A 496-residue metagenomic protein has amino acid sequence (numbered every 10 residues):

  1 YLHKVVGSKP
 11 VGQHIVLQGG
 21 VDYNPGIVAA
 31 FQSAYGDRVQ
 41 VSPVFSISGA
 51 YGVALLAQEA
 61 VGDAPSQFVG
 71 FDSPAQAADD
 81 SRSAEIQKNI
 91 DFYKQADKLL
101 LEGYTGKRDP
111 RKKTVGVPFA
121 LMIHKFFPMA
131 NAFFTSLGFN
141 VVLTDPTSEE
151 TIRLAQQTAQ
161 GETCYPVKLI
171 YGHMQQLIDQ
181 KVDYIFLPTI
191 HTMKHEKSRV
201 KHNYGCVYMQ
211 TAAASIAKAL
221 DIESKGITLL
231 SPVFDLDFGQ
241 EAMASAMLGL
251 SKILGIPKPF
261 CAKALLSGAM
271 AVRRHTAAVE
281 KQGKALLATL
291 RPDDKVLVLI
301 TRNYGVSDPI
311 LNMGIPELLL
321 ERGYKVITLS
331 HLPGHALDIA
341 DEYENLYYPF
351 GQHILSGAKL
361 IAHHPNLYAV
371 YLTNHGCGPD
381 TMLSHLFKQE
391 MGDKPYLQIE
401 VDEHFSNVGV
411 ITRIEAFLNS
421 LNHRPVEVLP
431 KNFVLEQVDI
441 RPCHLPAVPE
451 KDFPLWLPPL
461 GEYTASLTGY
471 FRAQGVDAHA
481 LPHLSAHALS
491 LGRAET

Functional and structural regions predicted by a protein language model:
Y1-H3: Short, well-ordered amphipathic alpha-helical segments that serve as non-catalytic structural scaffolds within diverse
V6-Q32, F45-S46, M122: Glycine-rich phosphate-binding loops at beta-strand->alpha-helix junctions
G36: Active-site bordering "gate/hinge" segments that shape substrate access to catalytic or cofactor-binding pockets
V39-Q40: PAZ/PAZ-like end-binding module
V44, A54-T496: An N-terminal assembly and electron-transfer interface module characteristic of large anaerobic redox and radical
S48-Y51: Hydrophobic helices that insert into or interface with lipid environments
